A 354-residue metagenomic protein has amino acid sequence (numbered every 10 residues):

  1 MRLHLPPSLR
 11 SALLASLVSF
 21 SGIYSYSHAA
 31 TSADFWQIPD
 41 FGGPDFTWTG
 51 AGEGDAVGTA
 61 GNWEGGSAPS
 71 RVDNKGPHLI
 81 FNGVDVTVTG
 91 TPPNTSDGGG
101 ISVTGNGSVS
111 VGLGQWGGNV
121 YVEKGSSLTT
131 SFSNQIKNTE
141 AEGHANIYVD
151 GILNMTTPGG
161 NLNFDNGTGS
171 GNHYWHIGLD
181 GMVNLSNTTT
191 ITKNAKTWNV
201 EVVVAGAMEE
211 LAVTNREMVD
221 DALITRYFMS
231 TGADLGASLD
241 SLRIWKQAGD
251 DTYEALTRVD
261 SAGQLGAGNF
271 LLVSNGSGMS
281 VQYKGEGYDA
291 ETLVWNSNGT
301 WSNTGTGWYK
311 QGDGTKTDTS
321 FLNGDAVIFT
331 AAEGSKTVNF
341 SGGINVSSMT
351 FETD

Functional and structural regions predicted by a protein language model:
R2-N74, G181-M182, S186-T190, N194-T330: Extracellular/surface-exposed low-complexity segments
F20-S21, V84-V86, P92-K137, E142-F164 (+5 more regions): Extracellular, surface-exposed repeat architectures
H78-L79: N-terminal low-complexity or amphipathic/hydrophobic leaders
